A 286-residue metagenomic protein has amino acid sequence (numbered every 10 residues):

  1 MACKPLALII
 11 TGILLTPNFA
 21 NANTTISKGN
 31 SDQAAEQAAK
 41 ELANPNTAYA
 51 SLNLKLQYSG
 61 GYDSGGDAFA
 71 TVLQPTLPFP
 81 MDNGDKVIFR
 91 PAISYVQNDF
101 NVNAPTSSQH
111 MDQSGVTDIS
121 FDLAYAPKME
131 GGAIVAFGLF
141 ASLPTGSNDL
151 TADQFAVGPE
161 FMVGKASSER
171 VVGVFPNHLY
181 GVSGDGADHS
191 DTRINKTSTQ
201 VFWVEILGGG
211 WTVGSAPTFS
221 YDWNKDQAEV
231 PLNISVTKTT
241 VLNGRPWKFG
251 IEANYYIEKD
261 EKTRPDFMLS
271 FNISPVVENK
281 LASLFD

Functional and structural regions predicted by a protein language model:
M1-A7: Bacterial N-terminal signal peptides that target proteins for export
A7-P17: Bacterial N-terminal signal peptides
N18-A22: Sec/Tat signal peptide C-region and signal peptidase I cleavage site
N23-D286: Transmembrane beta-barrel domains of Gram-negative outer membranes and organellar outer membranes
